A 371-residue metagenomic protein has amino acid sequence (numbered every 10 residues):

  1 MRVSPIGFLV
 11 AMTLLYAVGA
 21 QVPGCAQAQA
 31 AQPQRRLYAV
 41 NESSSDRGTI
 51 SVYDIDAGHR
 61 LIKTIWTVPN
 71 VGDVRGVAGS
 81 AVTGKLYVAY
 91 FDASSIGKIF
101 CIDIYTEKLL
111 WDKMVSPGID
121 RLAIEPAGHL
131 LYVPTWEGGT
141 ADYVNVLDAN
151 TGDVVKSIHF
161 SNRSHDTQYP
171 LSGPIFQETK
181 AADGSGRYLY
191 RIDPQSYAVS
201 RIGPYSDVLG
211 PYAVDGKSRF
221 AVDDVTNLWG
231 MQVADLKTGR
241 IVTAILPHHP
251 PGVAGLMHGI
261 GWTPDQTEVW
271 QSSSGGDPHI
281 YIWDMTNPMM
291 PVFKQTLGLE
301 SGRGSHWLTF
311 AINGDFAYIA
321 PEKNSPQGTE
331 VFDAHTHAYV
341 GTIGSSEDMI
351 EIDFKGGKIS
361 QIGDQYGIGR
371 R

Functional and structural regions predicted by a protein language model:
M1-P5: Positively charged n-region of N-terminal signal peptides that target proteins for export
G7-A20: Bacterial N-terminal signal peptides
C25-R371: Predominantly soluble domains enriched in secretory-pathway, periplasmic, or organellar proteins
